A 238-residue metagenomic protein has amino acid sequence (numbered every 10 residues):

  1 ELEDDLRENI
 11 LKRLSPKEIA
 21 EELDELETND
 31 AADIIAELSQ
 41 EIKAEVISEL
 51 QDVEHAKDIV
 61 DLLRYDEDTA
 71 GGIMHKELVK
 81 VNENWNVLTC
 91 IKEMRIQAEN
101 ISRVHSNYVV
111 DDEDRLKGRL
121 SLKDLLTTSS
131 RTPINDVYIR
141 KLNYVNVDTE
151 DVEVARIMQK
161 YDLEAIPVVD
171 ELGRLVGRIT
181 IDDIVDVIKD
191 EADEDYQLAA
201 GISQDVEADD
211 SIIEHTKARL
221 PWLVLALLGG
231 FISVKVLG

Functional and structural regions predicted by a protein language model:
E1-I202: Hydrophobic packing positions in regular secondary-structure scaffolds
I202-D209: Short, membrane-interfacial amphipathic segments enriched in basic
D210-G238: Core alpha-helical transmembrane segments of integral membrane proteins
